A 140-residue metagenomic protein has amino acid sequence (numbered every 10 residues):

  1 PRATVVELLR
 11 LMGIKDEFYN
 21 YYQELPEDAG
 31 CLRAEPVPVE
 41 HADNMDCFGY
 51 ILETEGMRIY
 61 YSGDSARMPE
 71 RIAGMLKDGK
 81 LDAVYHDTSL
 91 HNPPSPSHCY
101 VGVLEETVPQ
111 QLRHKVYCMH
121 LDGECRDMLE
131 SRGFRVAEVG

Functional and structural regions predicted by a protein language model:
P1, N20-Y21, P36-P38, Y85 (+2 more regions): Structural signal for conserved beta-strand scaffold positions within catalytic alpha/beta enzyme cores
P1-N20: Active-site HxH/HxHxD metal-binding segment of metal-dependent hydrolases
T4-V6, Q23, H120-C125: Short, polar loop motifs at secondary-structure junctions
D16-E17, L32, M57, H114 (+1 more regions): A structural micro-motif
F18, Y22-L25, P109, L129: Extended hydrophobic/Leu-rich segments
N20-G74, V139-G140: Core dinuclear metal-dependent hydrolase active-site scaffold
A66-G140: Cap/insert and terminal regions of metallo-dependent hydrolase folds
